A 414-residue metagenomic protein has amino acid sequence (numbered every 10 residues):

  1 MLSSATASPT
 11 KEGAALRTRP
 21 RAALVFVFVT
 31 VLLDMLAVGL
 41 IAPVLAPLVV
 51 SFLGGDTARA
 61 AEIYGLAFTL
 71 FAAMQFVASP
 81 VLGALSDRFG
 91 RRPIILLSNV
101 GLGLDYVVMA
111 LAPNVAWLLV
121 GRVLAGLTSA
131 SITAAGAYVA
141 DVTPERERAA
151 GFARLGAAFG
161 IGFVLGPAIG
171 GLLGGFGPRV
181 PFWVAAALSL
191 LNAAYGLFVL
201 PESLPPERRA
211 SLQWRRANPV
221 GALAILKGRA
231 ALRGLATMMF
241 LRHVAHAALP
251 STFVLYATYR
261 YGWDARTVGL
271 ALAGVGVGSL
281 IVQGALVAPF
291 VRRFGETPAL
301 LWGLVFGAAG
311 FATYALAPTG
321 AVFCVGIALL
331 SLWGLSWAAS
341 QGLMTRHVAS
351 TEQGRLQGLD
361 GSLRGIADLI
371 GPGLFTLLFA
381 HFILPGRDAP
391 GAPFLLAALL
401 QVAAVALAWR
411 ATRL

Functional and structural regions predicted by a protein language model:
K11-R21, P201-M238, R260: Juxtamembrane intracellular "pre-TM" segments in multi-pass secondary transporters
V44-A61, S251-V268: Short amphipathic helix-loop junctions that connect adjacent transmembrane helices in Major Facilitator Superfamily/SLC
F76-P113: Conserved MFS/SLC helix-loop-helix module at the cytosolic interface between two early adjacent transmembrane helices
A78-G90, V282-E296: Helix-to-loop junctions at the C-terminal end of transmembrane segments in multipass secondary transporters
G121-G160: Cytoplasmic helix-loop-helix junction between adjacent transmembrane helices in 12-TM secondary transporters
G174-A187, L377-L399: A membrane-interface helix-boundary motif in multi-pass transporters
A193-V199, L395-L414: Multi-pass alpha-helical transporter architecture, strongest for 12-TM Major Facilitator/SLC carriers used
T297-S340: C-terminal transmembrane helical hairpin of 12-TM major facilitator-type secondary transporters
